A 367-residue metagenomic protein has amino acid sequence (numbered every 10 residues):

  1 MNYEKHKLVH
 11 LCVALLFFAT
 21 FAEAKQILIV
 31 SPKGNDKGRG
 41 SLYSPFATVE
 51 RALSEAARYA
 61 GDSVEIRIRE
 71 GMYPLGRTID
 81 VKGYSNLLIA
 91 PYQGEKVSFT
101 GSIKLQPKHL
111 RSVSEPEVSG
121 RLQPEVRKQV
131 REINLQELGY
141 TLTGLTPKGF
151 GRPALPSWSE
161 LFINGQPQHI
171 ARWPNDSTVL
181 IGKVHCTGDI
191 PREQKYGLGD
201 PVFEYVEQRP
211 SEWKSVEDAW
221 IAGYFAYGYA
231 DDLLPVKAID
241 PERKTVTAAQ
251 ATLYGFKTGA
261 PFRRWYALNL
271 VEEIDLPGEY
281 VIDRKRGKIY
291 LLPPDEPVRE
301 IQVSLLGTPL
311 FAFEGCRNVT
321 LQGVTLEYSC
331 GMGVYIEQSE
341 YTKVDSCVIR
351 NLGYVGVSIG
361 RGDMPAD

Functional and structural regions predicted by a protein language model:
M1-N2, I89: Generic detector of intrinsically disordered, low-complexity segments in short proteins and peptide precursors
N2-L11: Bacterial N-terminal signal peptides that target proteins for export
E4-K5, E23, K37: Intrinsically disordered, low-complexity sequence elements enriched in Ser/Thr/Gly/Pro
A14-E23: Hydrophobic h-region of N-terminal signal peptides that target proteins for export in Gram-negative bacteria
I27-Y335, K343, R350, S358-A366: Extracellular polysaccharide-degrading/modifying enzymes targeting complex plant/algal/animal polysaccharides
